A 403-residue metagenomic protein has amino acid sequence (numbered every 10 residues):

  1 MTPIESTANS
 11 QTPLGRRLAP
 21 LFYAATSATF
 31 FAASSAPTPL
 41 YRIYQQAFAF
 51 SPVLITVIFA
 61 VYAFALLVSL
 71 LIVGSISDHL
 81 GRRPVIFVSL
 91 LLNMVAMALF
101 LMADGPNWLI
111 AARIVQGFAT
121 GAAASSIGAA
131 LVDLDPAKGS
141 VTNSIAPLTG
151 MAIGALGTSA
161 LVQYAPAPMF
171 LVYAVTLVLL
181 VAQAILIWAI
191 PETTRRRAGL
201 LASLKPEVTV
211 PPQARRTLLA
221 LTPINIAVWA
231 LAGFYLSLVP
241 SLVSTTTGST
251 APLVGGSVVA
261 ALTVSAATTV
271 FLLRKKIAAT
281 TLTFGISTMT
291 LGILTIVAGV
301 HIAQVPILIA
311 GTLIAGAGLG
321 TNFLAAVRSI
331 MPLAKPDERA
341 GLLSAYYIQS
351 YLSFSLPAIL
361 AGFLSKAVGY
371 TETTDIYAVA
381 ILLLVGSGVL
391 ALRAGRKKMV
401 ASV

Functional and structural regions predicted by a protein language model:
A49, G81, M102-N107, P166 (+1 more regions): Helix-breaking motifs and short loop linkers at transmembrane-helix boundaries and internal kinks in secondary membrane
L67-P106: Conserved MFS/SLC helix-loop-helix module at the cytosolic interface between two early adjacent transmembrane helices
A112-P147: Cytoplasmic helix-loop-helix junction between adjacent transmembrane helices in 12-TM secondary transporters
K138, T142-W188: Helix-loop-helix hairpin linking two adjacent transmembrane segments in secondary transporters
L171-I187, T374-A391: Symmetry-related core transmembrane helices of the 12-TM Major Facilitator Superfamily/SLC fold
V254-A278, G292: Transmembrane alpha-helices of Major Facilitator/SLC transporters
T280-A326: C-terminal transmembrane helical hairpin of 12-TM major facilitator-type secondary transporters
L319, V327-A378, G388: A late C-terminal transmembrane helix in Major Facilitator Superfamily
